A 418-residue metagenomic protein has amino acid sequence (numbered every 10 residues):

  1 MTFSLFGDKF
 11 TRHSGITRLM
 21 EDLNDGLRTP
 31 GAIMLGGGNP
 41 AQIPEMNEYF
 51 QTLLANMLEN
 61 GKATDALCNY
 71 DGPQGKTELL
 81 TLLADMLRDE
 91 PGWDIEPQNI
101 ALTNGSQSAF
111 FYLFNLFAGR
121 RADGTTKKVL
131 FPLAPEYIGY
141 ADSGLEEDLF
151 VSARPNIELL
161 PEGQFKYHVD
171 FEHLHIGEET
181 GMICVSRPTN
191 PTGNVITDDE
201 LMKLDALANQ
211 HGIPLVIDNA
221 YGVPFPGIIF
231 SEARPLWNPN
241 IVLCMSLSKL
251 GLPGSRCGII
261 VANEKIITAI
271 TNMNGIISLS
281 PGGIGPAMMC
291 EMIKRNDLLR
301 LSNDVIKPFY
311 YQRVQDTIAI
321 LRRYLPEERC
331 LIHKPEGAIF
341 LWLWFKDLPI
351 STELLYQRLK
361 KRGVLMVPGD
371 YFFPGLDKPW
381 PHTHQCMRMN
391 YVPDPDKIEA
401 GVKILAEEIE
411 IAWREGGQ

Functional and structural regions predicted by a protein language model:
M1-Q74, D85, D89, H211-I213 (+1 more regions): N-terminal "arm"/small-domain region of PLP-dependent enzymes with the aminotransferase-like
T2, T81, D85, D89 (+5 more regions): PLP-dependent enzyme catalytic core of the Aspartate aminotransferase-like
G36, I306-I318, C330-F345: Conserved glycine-rich beta-strand-loop-beta hairpin in the small C-terminal domain of fold type I
I43, E328-G363: Conserved PLP-binding catalytic core of the aspartate aminotransferase-like
D65-H211, V216-N238, V242, I411-G417: Conserved core of the PLP fold type I
E232-N272, P281-G285, I398-G401: Active-site PLP attachment segment
E264-A269, L298-L299, L348-I350: Short helix-loop capping/hinge motifs at secondary-structure junctions, enriched in acidic/polar residues
T271-I277, R295-I318: Structural signature of PLP-dependent enzymes
